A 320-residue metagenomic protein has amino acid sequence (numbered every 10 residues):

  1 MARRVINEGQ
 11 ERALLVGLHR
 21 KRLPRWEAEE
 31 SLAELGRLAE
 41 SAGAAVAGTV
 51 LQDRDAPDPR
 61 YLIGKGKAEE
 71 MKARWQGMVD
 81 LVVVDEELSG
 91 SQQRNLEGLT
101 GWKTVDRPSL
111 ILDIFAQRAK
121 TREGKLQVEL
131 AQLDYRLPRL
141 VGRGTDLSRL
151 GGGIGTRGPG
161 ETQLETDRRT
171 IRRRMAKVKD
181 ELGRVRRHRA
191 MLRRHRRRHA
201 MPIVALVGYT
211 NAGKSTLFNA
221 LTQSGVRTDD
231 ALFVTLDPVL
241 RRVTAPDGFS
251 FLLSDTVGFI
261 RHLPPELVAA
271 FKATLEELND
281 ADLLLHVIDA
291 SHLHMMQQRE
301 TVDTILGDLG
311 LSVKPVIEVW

Functional and structural regions predicted by a protein language model:
M1-D113: N-terminal accessory targeting/assembly segments
R4-A13, L23, R143-L284: Conserved G1/Walker A P-loop phosphate-binding module
V16-L18, V207, V319: Short hydrophobic segments within beta-strands
H19-P24, V50-Y61, L81-G90, R261-P264 (+2 more regions): Conserved Switch II/interswitch segment of TRAFAC-class P-loop GTPases
R25-A28, Y61-G64, E86-E87, A119 (+4 more regions): Conserved phosphate/pyrophosphate-binding and hydrolysis machinery centered on Walker-type P-loop NTPases, extending
E30, R94-N95, P265-A269, Q297-E300: Generic recognition of short, well-ordered alpha-helical segments
S109-L130: Short alpha-helix plus adjacent loop in nuclease-associated cores
Q127, A131-L150: Interdomain "pre-motor" coupling segment immediately N-terminal to P-loop NTPase/helicase cores
